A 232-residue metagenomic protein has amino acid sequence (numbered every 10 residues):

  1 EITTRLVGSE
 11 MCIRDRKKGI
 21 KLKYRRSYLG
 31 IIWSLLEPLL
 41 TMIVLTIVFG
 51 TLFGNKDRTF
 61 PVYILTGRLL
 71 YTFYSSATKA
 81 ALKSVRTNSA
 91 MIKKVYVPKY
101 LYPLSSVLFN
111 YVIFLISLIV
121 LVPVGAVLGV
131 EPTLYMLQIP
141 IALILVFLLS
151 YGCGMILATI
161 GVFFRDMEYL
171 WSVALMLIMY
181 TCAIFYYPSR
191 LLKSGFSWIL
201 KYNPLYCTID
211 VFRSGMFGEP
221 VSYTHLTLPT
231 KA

Functional and structural regions predicted by a protein language model:
E1-G8, I13, H225-A232: Single conserved hydrophobic/aromatic residue that forms the stacking wall/gate of nucleotide- or nucleobase-binding
S9-E10, R14, C182-S222: Short hydrophobic, aromatic-rich alpha-helical segments embedded in or entering the lipid bilayer of multi-pass
R14, K18-L22, K83-K94, V162 (+2 more regions): Short amphipathic alpha-helical coupling elements at transmembrane boundaries
K17-L36: Membrane-interface helix starts
V44, I64-F73, I139-G152, M179-Y180: Small-residue-enriched core segments of transmembrane alpha-helices in multipass membrane transport and channel
V44-T46, R58-G125, V173: Hydrophobic alpha-helical transmembrane segments of multi-pass membrane transport proteins
I47-G50, K99, S106-A174, E219-L226: Alpha-helical transmembrane segments and their short interhelical loops
K56-T66, E131-Q138: Membrane-water interface of transmembrane alpha-helices in multipass transporters/channels
